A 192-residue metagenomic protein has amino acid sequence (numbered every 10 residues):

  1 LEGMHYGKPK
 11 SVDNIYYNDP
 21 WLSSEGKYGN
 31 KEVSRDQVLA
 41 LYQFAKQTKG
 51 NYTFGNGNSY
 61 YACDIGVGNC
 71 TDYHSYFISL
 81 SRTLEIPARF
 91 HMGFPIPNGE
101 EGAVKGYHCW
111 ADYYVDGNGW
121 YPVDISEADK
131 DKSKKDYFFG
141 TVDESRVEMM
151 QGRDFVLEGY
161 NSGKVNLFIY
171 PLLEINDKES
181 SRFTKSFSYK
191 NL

Functional and structural regions predicted by a protein language model:
L1, L22, L39-L41, L80 (+5 more regions): Generic detector of leucine side chains in alpha-helical contexts
L1-I65, E179-N191: Secondary-structure boundary elements
V12, G29, V67, S133 (+1 more regions): Residue-level signal for the start and early helices of compact helical domains
K31, C63-H74, E101-V104: Solvent-exposed, acidic/flexible segments
S75-S162: Hydrophobic/aromatic-rich core segments of domains that either
F138, V142-L192: Low-complexity, Gly/Ser/Thr/Pro-rich intrinsically disordered linker/tail segments
